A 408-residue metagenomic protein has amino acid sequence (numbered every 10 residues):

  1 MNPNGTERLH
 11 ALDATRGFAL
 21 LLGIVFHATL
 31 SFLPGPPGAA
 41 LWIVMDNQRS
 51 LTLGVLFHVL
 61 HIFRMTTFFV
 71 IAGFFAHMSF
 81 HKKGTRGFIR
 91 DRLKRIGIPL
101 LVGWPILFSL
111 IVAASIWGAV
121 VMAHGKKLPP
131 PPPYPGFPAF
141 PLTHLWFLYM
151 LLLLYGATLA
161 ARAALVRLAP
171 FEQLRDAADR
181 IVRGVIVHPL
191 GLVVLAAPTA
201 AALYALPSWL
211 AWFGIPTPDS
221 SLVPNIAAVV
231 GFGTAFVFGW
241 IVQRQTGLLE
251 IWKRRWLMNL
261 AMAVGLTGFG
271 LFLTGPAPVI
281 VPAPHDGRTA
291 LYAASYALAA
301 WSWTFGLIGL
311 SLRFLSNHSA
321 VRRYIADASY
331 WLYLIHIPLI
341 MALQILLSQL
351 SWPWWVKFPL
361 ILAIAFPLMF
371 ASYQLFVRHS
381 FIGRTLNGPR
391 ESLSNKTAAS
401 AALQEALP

Functional and structural regions predicted by a protein language model:
M1-P408: Alpha-helical transmembrane segments and their immediate juxtamembrane cytosolic regions
